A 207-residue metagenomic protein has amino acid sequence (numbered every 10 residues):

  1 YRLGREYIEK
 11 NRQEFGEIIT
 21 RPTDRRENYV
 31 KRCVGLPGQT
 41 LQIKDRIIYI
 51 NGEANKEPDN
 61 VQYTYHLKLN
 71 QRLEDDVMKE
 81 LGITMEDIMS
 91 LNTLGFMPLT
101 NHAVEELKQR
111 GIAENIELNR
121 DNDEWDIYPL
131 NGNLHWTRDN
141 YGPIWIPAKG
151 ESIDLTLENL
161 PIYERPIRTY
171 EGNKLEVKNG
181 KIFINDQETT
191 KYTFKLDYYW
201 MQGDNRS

Functional and structural regions predicted by a protein language model:
Y1-S207: Extended hydrophobic leader/signal-anchor segments used for secretion and membrane insertion
